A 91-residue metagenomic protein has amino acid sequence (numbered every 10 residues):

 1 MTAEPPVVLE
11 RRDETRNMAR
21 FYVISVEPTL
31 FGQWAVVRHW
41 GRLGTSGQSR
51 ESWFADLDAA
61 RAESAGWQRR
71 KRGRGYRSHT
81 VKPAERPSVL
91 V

Functional and structural regions predicted by a protein language model:
M1, R11-T15, W40-G41, R72-R74 (+1 more regions): A broad, low-specificity signal for short, low-complexity segments enriched in glycine/proline and polar/charged
M1-A35: Short N-terminal "domain-start" leader segments that mark the transition from disordered tails or signal peptides into
M1-P6, S78-V91: Intrinsically disordered, low-complexity and often Lys/Arg-enriched segments
I24-E51, A65, R77, P83: Short aromatic-glycine-(Arg/Gly/Cys) micro-motifs in beta-strand/loop hairpins
S46, F54-G73: A short, charged, amphipathic alpha-helix used as a generic interaction element across diverse proteins
R50, A62, R86-L90: Alpha-helix boundary/capping detector
